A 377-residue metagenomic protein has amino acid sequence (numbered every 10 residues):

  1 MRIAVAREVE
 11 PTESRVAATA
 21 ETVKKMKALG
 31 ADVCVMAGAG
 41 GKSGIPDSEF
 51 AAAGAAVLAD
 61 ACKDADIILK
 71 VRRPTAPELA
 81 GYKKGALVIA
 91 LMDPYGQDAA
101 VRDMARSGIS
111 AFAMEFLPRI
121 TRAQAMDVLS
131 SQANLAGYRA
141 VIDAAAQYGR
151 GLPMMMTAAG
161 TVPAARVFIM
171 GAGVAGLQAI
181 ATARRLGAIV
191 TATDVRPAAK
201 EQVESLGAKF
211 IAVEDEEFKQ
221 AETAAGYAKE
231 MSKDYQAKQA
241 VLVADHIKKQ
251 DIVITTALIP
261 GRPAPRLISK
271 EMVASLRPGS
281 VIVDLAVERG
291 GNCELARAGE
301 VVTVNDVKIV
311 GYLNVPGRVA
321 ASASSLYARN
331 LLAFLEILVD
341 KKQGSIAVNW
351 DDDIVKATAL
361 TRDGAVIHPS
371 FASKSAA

Functional and structural regions predicted by a protein language model:
R2-D103, S107: An N-terminal-biased, well-structured beta-alpha scaffold segment characteristic of Rossmann-like dinucleotide-binding
A6-I45, P153-H246: Glycine-rich phosphate/diphosphate-binding loop of Rossmann-like nucleotide-binding domains
T12-A17, P77-Y82, A90, G226 (+2 more regions): Glycine/threonine-rich flexible loop motifs
A55-K63, R73-P74, A221-V253, A257-K270 (+2 more regions): A structured beta-alpha segment of the ubiquitous adenosine-cofactor-binding alpha/beta core
R73, L135, G173-V174: Residue-level detector of alpha-helix initiation sites
Y95-T121, R262-V315: Rossmann-fold NAD(P)-binding glycine/threonine-rich loop
E115-L117, T121-A159, A164, V287 (+1 more regions): Adenosine-phosphate binding glycine-rich loop
